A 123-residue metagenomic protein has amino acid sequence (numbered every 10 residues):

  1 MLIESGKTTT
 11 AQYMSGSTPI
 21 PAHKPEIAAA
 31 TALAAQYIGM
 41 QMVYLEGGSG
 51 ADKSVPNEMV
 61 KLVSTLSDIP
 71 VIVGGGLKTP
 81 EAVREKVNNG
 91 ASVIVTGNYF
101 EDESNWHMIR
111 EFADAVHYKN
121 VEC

Functional and structural regions predicted by a protein language model:
M1-I3, V43-L45, V71-G75, I94-T96: Hydrophobic faces of well-ordered beta-strands that scaffold small-molecule active sites in alpha/beta enzyme cores
M1-Q36, H117, C123: Conserved anion-binding
I20-M59: A mid-sequence, solvent-exposed acidic-amphipathic segment
A32, V60, V83-R84, I109: Generic hydrophobic/aromatic pocket-lining and core-packing "Φ" positions
A35, V63, K86, I94 (+1 more regions): Conserved, mostly hydrophobic/aromatic
I38, L66, N88-G90: Structural motif
G47-G50, G76-L77, N88-I109: Glycine-rich phosphate-binding active-site loops on the catalytic face of alpha/beta enzymes
K53-T79, R110-C123: Alpha-helix-loop-beta-strand connector modules within alpha/beta enzyme cores
